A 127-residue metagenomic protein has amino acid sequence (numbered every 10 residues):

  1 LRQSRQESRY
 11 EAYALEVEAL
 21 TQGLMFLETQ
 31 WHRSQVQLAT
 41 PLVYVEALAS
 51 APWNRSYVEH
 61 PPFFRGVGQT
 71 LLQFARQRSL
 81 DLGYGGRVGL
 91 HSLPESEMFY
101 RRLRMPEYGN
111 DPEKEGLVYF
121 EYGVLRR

Functional and structural regions predicted by a protein language model:
L1-P62, T70, Q77-R87, E95-R127: Non-catalytic substrate-recognition and accessory regions of acyl/acetyltransferase enzymes
